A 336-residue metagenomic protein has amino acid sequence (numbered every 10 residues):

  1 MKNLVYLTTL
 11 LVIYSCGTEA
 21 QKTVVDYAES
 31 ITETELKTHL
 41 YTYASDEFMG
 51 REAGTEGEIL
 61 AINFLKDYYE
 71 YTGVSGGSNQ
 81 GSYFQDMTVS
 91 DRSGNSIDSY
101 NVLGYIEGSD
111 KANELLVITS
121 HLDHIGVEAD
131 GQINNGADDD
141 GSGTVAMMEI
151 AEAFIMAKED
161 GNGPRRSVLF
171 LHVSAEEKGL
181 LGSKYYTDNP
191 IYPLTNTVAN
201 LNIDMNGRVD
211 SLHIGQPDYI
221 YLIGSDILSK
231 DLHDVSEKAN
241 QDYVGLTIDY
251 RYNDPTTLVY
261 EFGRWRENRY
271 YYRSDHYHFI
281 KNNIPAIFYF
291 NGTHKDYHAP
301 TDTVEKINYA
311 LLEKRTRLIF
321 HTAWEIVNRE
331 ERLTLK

Functional and structural regions predicted by a protein language model:
M1-V24: Bacterial Sec-dependent N-terminal signal peptides
K22-S30, D46-E56, V89-R92, D130-D140 (+4 more regions): Second-shell loop/turn segments in exported
T23-V25, S30-L60, T72, G76 (+2 more regions): N-terminal capping segment at the start of a domain
Y43, Y69, R92-G126: Acidic/His- and Gly-rich active-site-bordering loop/insert found across diverse amide/peptide-bond hydrolases
R51-I106: A non-catalytic alpha/beta surface segment that caps or lines the substrate-entry region of metallo-dependent hydrolase
V102-G104, I118-G179, I319: Alpha-helical metal-binding/catalytic segments enriched in His/Glu/Asp
V173-A286: Metal-dependent peptidase/peptidase-like ectodomains
F290-K336: His/Asp/Glu-rich mid-to-C-terminal helical/loop segments that flank catalytic regions of hydrolases
